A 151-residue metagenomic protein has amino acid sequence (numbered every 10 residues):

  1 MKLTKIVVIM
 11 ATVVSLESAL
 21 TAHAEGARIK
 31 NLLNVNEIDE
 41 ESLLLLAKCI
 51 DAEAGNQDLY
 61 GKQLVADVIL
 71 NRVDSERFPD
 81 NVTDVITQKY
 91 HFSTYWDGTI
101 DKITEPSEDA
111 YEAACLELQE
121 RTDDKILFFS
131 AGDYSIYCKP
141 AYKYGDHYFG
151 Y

Functional and structural regions predicted by a protein language model:
K2-H23: Sec-dependent N-terminal signal peptides of Gram-positive bacterial secreted proteins and lipoproteins
E25-Y151: Bacterial extracytoplasmic/cell-wall-associated proteins, especially those involved in peptidoglycan
